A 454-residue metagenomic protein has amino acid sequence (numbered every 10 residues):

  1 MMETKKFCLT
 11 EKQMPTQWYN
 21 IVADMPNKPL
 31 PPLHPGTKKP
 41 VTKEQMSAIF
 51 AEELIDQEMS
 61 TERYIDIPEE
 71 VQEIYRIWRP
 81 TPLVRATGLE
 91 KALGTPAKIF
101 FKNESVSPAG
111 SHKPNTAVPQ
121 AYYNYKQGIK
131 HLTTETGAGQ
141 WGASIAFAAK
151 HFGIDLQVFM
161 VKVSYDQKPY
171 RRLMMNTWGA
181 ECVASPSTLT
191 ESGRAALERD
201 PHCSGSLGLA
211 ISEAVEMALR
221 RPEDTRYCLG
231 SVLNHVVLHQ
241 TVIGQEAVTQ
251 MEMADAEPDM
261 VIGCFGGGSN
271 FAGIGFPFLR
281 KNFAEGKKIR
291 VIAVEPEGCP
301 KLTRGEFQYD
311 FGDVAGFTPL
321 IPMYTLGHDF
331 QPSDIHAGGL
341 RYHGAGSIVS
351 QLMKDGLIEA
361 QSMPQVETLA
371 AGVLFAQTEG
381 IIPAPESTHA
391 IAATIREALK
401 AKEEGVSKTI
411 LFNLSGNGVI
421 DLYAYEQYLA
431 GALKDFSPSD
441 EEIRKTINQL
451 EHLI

Functional and structural regions predicted by a protein language model:
E3-I129: Positively charged, low-complexity intrinsically disordered leader regions
Y64-D66, T190, A196-H235, I243 (+4 more regions): Active-site/ligand-binding loops adjacent to catalytic centers
N103-P114, L132-W141, L233, I262-G267 (+4 more regions): Active-site nucleophile and cofactor-binding loops and adjacent substrate-binding regions of central metabolic enzymes
T116, N124-V163, E257-F271, V291 (+1 more regions): A short, small-residue-rich loop immediately preceding and capping a beta-strand
P119-I129, A143-D155, N176-T177, G275-E285 (+1 more regions): Alpha-helix C-terminal capping segments
W141-S204, K301-F311, L422-A430: Active-site-proximal loop->helix
F265-S269, G273, Q365-G431: Claisen-condensing/thiolase-fold acyl-transfer catalytic domains that form or cleave C-C bonds in fatty acid
